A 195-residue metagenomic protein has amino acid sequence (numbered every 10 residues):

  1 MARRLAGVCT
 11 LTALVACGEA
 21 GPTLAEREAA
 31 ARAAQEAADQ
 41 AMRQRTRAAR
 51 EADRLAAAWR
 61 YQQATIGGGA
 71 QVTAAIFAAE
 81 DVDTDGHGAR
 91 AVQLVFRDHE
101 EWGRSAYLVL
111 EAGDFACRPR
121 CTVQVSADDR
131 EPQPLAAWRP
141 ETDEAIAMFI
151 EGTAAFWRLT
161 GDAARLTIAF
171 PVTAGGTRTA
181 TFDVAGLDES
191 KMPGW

Functional and structural regions predicted by a protein language model:
M1-V15: Sec-dependent bacterial lipoprotein signal peptides
G18-W195: A generic "folded-domain core" signal
